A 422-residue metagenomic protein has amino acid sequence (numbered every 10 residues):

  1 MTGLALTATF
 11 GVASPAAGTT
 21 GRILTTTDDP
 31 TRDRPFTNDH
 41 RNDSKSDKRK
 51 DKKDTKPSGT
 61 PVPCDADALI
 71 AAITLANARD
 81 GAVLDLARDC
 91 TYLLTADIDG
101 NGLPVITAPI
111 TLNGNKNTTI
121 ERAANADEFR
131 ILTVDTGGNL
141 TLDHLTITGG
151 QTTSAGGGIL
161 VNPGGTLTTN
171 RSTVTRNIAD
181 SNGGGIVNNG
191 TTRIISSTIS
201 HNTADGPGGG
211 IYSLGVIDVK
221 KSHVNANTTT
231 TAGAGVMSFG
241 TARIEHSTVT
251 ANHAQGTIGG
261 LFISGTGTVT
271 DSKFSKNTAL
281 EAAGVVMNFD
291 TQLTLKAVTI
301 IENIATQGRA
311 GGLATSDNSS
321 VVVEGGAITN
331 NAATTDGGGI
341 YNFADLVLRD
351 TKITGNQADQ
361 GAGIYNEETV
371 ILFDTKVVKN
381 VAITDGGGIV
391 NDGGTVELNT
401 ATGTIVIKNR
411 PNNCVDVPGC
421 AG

Functional and structural regions predicted by a protein language model:
M1-G18: Secretory targeting and sorting signals
S58-V83: Acidic Gly/Asp/Thr-rich repetitive segments characteristic of extracellular carbohydrate-active and adhesion proteins
T74, L93-T111, E121-L142, T148-T166 (+1 more regions): Extracellular beta-strand-rich solenoid/capping regions of secreted or surface-exposed proteins that bind or remodel
A82, C90, A108-I110, K116-T118 (+26 more regions): The right-handed parallel beta-helix/beta-solenoid scaffold, focusing on the short coil/turn and N-cap positions
L86, I110-N115, N139-H144, L167-N170 (+12 more regions): All-beta strand scaffolds that present successive hydrophobic residues in beta-strands
D99-N101, N125-T133, T153-L160, D180-V187 (+9 more regions): Extracellular beta-strand/beta-solenoid scaffold signature
T136-G233, R243: Right-handed parallel beta-helix
T375-G422: Leucine-rich solenoid repeat scaffolds
